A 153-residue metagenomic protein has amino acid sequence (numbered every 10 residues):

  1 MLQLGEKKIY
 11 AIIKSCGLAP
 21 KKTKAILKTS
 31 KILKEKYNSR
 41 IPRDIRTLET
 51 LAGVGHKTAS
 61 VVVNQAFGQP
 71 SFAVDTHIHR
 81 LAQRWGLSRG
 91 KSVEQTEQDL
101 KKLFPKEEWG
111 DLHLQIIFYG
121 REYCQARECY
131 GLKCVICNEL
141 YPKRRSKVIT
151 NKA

Functional and structural regions predicted by a protein language model:
M1-K152: Catalytic cores of DNA base-excision repair glycosylases
